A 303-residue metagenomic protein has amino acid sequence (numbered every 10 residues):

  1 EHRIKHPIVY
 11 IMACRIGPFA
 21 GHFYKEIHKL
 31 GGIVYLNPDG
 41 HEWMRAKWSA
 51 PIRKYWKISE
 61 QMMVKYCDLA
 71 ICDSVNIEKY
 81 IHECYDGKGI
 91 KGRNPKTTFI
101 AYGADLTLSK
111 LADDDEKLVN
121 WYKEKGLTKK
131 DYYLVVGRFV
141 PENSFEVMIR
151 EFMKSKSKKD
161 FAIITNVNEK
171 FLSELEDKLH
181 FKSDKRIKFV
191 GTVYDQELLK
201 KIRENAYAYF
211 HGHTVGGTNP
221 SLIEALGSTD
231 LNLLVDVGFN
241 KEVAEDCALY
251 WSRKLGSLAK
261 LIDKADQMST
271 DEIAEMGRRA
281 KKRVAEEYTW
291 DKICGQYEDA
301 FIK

Functional and structural regions predicted by a protein language model:
I4-P38, G217: An aromatic- and histidine-rich active-site surface loop
I52-A70: Membrane-proximal helix-turn-helix segments that form the acceptor-binding/catalytic region of lipid-linked
K65-K96, A104-S109, L118, S144 (+1 more regions): A short, active-site helix/loop in glycosyltransferases that binds the activated sugar's phosphate group
A104, V136, D160-L175, K188-T192: Glycosyltransferase donor-sugar binding loop
Y122-N143, I149-K156, A162: Conserved donor-binding/catalytic core segment of Leloir-type glycosyltransferases
K201-G217, D230-L231: Acidic donor-binding loop of glycosyltransferase active sites
A248-G256, K264-T270: Conserved acidic donor-binding segment of nucleotide-sugar-dependent glycosyltransferases
E272-E287, Q296-D299: A short, well-ordered alpha-helix in the C-terminal region of glycosyltransferases
